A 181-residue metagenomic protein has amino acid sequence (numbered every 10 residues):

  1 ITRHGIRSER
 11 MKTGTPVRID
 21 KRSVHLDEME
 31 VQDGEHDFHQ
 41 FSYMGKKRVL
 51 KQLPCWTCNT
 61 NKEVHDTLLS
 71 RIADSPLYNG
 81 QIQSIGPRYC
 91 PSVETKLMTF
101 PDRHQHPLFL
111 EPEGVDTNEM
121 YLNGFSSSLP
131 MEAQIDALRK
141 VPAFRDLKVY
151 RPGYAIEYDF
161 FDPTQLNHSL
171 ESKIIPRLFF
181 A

Functional and structural regions predicted by a protein language model:
H4-I135: An anion/pyrophosphate-binding glycine-rich loop and adjacent beta-alpha core in soluble alpha-beta enzymes
Y89-S92, R145-K173: FAD/FMN-dependent oxidoreductases across multiple families
R103-Q105, A143-F144, I174-P176: Short, well-ordered loop/turn elements at secondary-structure boundaries
F109, K148, A155, F179-A181: Structured core elements
E111-G114, H168-A181: Short FAD-binding loop at a beta-strand-to-alpha-helix junction that anchors the flavin cofactor in diverse
F125-I156: Carboxylate/His-rich catalytic cores and anion/metal-binding grooves
